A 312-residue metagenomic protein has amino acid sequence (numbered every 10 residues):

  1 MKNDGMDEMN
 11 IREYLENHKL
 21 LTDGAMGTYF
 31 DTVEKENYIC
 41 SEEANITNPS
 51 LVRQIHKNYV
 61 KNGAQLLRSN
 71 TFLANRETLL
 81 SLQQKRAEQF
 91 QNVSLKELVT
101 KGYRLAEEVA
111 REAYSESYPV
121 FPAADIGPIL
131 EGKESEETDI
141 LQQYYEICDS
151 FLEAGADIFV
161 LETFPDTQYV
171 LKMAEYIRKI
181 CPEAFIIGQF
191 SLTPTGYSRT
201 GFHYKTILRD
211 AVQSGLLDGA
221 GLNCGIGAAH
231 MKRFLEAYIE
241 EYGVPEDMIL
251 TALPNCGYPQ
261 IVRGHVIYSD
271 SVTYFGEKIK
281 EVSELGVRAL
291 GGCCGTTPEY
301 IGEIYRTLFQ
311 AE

Functional and structural regions predicted by a protein language model:
M1-E312: Domain-level signal for soluble alpha/beta catalytic cores
